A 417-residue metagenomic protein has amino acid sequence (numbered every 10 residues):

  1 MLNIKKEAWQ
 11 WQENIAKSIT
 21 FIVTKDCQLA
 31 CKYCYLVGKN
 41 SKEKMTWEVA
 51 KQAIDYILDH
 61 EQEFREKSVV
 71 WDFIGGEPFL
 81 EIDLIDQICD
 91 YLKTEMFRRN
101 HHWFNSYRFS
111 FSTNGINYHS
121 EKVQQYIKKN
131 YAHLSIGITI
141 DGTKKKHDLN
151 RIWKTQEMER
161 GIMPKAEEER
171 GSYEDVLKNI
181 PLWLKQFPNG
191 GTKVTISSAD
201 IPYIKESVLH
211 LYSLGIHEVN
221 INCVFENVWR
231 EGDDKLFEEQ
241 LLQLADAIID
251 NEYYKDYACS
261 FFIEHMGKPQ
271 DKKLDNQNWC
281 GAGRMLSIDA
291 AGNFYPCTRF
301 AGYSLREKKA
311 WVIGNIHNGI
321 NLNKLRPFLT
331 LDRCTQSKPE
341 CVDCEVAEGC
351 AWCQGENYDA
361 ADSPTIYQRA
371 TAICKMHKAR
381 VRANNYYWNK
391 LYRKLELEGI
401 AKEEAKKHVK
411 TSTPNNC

Functional and structural regions predicted by a protein language model:
M1-A8, Q336-C417: Radical SAM enzyme core and accessory elements
M1-T20, F64: N-terminal [4Fe-4S]-dependent radical SAM core
E13-V49: Canonical Radical SAM [4Fe-4S] cluster-binding loop centered on the CxxxCxxC motif and its immediate flanking residues
L58-D72, E81-C223: Radical SAM/AdoMet-radical enzyme domain recognition
K205-K273: Long, K/E/R/D-enriched contiguous segments that form extended
E239-P269, R299-A351: C-terminal accessory region of radical SAM enzymes
W279-G283: Short, small/polar residue-rich loop motifs at catalytic or cofactor-binding pockets
